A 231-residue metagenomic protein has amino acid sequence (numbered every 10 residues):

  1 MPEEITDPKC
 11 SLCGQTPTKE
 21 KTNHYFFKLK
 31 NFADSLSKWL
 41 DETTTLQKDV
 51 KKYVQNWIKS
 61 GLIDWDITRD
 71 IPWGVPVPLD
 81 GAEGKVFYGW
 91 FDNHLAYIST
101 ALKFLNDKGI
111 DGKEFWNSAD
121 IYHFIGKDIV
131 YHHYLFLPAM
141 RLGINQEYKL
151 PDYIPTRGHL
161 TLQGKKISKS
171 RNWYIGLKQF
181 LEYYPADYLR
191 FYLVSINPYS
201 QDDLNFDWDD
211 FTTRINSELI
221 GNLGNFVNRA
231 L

Functional and structural regions predicted by a protein language model:
M1-I5: Short, flexible, mixed-charge glycine/proline-rich loop motifs that serve as phosphate/nucleic-acid-contacting
K9-L231: Structured secondary-structure scaffolds
